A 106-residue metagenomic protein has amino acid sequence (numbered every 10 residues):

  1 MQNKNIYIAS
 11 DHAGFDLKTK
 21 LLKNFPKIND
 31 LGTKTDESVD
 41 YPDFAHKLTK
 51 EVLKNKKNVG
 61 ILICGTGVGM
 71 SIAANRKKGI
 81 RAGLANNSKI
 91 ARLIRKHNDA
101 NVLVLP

Functional and structural regions predicted by a protein language model:
M1, L53-N55, R95-H97: Solvent-exposed alpha-helices and their adjacent loops that cap or buttress functional pockets in soluble metabolic
Q2-I6: Extreme N-terminal starter segment of soluble prokaryotic enzymes
Y7-D16, K20, S88-P106: C-terminal binding/interaction regions
K27-V39: A short beta-strand-loop structural module common to alpha/beta enzyme folds
I28-D30, I80-N87: Short hydrophobic/aromatic-enriched beta-strand-loop microsegments
S38-K47: Structural motif
L48-L84: Helix-adjacent hinge/juxtasegments
